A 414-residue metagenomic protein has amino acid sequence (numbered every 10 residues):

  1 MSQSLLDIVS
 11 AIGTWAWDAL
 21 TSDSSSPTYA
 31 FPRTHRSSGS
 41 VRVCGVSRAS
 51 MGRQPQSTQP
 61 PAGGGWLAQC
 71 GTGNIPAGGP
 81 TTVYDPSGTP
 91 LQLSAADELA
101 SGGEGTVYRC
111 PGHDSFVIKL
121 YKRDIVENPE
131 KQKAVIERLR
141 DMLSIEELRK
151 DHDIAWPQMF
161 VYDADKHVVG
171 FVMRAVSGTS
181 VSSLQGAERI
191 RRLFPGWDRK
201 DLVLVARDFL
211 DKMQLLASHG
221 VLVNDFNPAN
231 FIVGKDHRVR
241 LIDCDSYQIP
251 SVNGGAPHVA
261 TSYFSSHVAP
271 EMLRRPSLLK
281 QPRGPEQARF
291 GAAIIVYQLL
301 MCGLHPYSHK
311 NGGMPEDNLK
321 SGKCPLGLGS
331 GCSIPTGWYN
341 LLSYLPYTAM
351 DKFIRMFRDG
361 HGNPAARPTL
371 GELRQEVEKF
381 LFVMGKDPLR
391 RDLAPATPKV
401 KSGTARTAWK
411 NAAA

Functional and structural regions predicted by a protein language model:
L67-D124, H152: ATP-binding glycine-rich phosphate-binding loop
I154-L204: Conserved structural core of kinase catalytic domains
M213, A217-G234: Catalytic-loop of the protein kinase fold
A229-M272: Activation segment/activation loop of eukaryotic-type protein kinase catalytic domains
M272-E286: Conserved end of the kinase activation segment
P285-Q287, V296-P346: Conserved C-lobe activation region of Hanks-type protein kinase-like domains
F357-K386: Terminal C-lobe "cap" of eukaryotic-type protein kinase domains
Q375-E378, F382-A414: Regulatory extensions appended to serine/threonine kinase catalytic cores
